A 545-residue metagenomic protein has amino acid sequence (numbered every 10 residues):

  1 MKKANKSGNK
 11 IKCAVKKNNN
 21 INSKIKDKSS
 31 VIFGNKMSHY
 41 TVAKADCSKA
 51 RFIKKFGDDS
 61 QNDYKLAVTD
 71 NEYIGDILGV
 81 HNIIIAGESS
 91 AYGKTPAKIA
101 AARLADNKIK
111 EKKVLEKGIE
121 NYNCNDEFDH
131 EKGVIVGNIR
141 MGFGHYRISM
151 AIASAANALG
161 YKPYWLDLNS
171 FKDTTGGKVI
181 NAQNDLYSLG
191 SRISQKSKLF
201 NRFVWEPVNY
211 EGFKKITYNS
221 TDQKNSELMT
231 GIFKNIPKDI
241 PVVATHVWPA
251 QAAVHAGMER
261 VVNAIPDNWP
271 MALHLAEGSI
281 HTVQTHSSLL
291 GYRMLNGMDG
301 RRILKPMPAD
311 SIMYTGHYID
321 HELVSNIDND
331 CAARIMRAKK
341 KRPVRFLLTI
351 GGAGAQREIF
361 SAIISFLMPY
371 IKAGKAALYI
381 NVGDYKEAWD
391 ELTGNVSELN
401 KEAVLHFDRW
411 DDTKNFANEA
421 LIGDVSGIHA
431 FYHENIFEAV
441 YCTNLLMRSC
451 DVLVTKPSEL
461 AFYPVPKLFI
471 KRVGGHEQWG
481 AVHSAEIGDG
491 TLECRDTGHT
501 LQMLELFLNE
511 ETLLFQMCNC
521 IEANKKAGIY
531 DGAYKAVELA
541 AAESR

Functional and structural regions predicted by a protein language model:
D27-K108, M150-T230, G383-W389, G394-I428: Conserved N-terminal ligand/cofactor-binding loop architecture of enzyme catalytic domains
G142-F143, R147-S154, I193-P308: Active-site and donor-binding regions of nucleotide-sugar-utilizing enzymes
I280-S365, N381-E387: A nucleotide-sugar donor-handling region in carbohydrate enzymes
A338-M447: Donor-nucleotide binding loops and adjacent catalytic segments primarily of GT-B fold Leloir glycosyltransferases
A439-W479: A donor-sugar binding/catalytic signature common to diverse glycosyltransferases and related nucleotide-sugar
G475-M503: Change "using UDP/GDP/dTDP sugars" to "using nucleotide sugars
E505-E522: Conserved donor-nucleotide binding/catalytic region of nucleotide-linked donor-dependent transferases
A527-R545: C-terminal alpha-helical cap of glycosyltransferases
